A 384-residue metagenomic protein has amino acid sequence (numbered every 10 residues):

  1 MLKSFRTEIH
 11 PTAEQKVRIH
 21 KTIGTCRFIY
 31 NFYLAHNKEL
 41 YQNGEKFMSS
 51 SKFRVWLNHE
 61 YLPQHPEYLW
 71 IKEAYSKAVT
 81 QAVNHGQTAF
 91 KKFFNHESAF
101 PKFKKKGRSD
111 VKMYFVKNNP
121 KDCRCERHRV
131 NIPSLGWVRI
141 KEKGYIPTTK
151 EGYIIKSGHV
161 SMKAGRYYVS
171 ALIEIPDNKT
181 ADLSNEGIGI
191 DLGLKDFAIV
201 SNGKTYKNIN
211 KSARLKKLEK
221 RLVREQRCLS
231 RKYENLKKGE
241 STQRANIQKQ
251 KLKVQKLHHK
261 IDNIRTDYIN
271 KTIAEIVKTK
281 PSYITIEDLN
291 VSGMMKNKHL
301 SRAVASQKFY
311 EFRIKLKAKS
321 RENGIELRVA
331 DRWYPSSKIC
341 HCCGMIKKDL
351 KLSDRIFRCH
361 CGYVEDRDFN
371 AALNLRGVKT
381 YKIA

Functional and structural regions predicted by a protein language model:
M1-V79: Gly/serine-rich nucleotide phosphate-binding loop at the start of the catalytic core of nucleotide/ADP-ribose-handling
K3, T148-E151, K163-A384: Positively charged, helix-rich recognition surfaces that bind polyanionic ligands
S4-E8, W137, S157, G187: Well-ordered beta-strand positions in beta-sheet-rich domains
A13, V17-H20, K77-T80, V200 (+2 more regions): Ordered, soluble secondary-structure elements with a strong preference for glycine-centered loop motifs and nearby
Y33, A78, A82-F93, R367-K379 (+1 more regions): Stable alpha-helical structural segments in soluble proteins, enriched in small hydrophobic residues
L34-Y41, F90, F94-P101, I175: Long, hydrophobic, amphipathic alpha-helical segments used as structural scaffolds
K52-R166: Acidic carboxylate diad motif detector
